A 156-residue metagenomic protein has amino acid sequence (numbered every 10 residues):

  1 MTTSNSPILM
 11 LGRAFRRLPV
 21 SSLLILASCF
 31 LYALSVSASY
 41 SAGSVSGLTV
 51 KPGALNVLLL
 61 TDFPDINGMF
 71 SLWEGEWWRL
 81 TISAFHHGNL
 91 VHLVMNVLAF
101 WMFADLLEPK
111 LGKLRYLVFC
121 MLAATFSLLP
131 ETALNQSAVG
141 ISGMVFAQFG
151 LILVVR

Functional and structural regions predicted by a protein language model:
M1-V20, A27: C-terminal transmembrane module of polytopic alpha-helical membrane proteins
S6-R13, P64, G68, L90 (+1 more regions): A near-ubiquitous, low-amplitude feature marking generic local secondary-structure context
S22-L24, C29-V139: N-terminal TM1-TM2 helical hairpin plus the immediately adjacent luminal interfacial "cap"
L129, Q136-R156: Specific transmembrane alpha-helix
